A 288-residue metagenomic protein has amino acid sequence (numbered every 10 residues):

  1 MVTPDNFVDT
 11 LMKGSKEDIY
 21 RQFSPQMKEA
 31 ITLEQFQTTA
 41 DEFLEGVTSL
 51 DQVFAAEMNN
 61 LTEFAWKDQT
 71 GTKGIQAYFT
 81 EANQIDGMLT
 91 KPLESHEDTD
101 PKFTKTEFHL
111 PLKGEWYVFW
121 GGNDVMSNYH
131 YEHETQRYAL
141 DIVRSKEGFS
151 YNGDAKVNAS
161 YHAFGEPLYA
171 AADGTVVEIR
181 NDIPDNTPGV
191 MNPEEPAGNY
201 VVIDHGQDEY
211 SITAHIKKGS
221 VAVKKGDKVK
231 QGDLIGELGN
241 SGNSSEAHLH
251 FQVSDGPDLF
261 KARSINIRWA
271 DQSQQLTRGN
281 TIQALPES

Functional and structural regions predicted by a protein language model:
N6, T10-M12, K16-S24, E34-P167 (+2 more regions): Polar/charged, compositionally biased leader and regulatory segments
D173-K217: Zn2+-dependent peptidoglycan hydrolase active-site motif and core
G174-V176, G226-L238: A structural signal for short beta-strand/turn segments enriched in small hydrophobics and glycine
R180-M191, D233-H248: Flexible, gly/ser-rich surface segments that form the specificity/activation loops bordering the active-site cleft
E195, A222, D227-K230, Q252-S288: Acidic, glycine-rich catalytic/binding loops that coordinate metals and/or anionic ligands
E209-G232: Short histidine-centered loop motifs in beta-beta connectors
I212-K217, E246-S254: Histidine-centered catalytic micro-motifs
